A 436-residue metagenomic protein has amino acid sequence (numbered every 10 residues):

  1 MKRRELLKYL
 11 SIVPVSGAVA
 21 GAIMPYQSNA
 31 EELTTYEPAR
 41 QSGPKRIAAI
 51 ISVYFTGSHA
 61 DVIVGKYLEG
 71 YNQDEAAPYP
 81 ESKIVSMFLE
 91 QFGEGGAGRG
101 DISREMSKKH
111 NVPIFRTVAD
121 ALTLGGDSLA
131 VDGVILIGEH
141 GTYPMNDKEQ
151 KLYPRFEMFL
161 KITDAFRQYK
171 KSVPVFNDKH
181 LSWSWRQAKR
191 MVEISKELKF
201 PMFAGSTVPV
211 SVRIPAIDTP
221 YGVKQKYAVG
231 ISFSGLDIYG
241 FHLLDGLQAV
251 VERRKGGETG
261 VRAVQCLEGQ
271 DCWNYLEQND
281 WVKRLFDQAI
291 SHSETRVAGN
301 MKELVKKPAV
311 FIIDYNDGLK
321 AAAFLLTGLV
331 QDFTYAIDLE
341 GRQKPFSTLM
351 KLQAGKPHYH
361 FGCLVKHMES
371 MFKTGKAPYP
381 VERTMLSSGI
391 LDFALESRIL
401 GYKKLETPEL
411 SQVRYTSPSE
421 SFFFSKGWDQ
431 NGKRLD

Functional and structural regions predicted by a protein language model:
E5-Q27: N-terminal export signals
G21-I51: C-terminal segment of N-terminal export signals and the immediately downstream linker at the start of the mature
I47, P201-P215, P220-L236, E258-Q270 (+1 more regions): NAD(P)-dependent dehydrogenases' Rossmann-like dinucleotide-binding region
N72-V112: Glycine-rich phosphate-binding loop and adjoining beta1-alpha1-beta2 segment of Rossmann-like nucleotide-binding folds
D101, L329-D436: C-terminal helical cap and adjacent loop that interface with cofactors, partners, or active-site loops
H110-V131, I137-Y143, M158: A structured beta-alpha segment of the ubiquitous adenosine-cofactor-binding alpha/beta core
E139-P209: Beta-strand-loop-alpha-helix segment that lines the small-molecule cofactor/substrate pocket of alpha/beta enzymes
A228-L319, L326-L329, G389: Rossmann-like dinucleotide-binding domain that binds NAD(P)(H)
